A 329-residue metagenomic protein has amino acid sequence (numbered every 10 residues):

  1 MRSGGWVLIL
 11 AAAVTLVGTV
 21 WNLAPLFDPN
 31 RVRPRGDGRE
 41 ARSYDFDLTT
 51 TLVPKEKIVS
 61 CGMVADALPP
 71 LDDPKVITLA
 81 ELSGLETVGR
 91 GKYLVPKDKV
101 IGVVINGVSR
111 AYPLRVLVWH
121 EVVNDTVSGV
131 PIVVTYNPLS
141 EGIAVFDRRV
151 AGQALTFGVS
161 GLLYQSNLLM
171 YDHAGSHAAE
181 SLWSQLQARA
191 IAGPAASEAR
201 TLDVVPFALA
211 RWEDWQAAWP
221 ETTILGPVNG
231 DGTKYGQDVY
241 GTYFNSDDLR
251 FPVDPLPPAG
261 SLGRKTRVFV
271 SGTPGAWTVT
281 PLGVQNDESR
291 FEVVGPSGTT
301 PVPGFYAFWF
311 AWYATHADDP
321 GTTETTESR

Functional and structural regions predicted by a protein language model:
R2-R329: Mid-to-C-terminal functional-domain signal that highlights helix-capping/loop sites within ligand-binding modules
